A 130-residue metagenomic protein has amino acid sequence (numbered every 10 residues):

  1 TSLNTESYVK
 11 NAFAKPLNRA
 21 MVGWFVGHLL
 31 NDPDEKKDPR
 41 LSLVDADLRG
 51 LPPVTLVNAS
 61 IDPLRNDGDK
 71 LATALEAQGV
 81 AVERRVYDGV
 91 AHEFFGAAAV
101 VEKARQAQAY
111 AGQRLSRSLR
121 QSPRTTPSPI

Functional and structural regions predicted by a protein language model:
T1-I130: Alpha/beta-hydrolase superfamily serine-hydrolase fold, recognizing
